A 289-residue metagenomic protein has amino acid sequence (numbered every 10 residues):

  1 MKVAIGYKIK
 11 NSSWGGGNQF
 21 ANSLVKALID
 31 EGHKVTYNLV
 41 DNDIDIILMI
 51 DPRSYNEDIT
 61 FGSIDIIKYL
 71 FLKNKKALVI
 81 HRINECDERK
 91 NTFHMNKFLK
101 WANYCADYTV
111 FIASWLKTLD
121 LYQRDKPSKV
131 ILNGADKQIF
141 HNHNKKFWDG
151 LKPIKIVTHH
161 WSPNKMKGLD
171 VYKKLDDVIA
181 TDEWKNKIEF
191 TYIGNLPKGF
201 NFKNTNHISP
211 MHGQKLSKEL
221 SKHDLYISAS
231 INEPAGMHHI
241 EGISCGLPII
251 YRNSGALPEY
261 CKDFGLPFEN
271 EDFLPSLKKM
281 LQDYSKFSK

Functional and structural regions predicted by a protein language model:
T36, V40-C105: Extended catalytic core of nucleotide-activated donor transferases of GT-like folds
N91-F93, G134-P153: Acidic anion/phosphate-binding donor-loop and adjacent secondary structure in glycosyltransferase catalytic cores
Y104-S128, A135-I139: A short, active-site helix/loop in glycosyltransferases that binds the activated sugar's phosphate group
K146-I179: Conserved donor-binding/catalytic core segment of Leloir-type glycosyltransferases
G194-S217: Nucleotide-activated donor-binding/catalytic signature segment of Leloir-type glycosyltransferases, i.e., the conserved
I231: Aromatic "clamp/platform" in nucleotide-sugar-dependent glycosyltransferases that forms part of the donor/acceptor
P248-Y251: Short hydrophobic beta-strand element within catalytic cores of glycosyltransferases and related nucleotide-activated
P258-K279: Change "using UDP/GDP/dTDP sugars" to "using nucleotide sugars
